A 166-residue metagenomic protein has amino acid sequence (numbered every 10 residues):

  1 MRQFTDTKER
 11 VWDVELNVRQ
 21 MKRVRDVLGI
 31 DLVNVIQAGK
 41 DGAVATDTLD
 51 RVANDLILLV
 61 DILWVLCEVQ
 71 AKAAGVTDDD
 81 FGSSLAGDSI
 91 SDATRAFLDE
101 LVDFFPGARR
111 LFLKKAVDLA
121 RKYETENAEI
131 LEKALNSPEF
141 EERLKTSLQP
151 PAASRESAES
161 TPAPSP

Functional and structural regions predicted by a protein language model:
M1-V11, D31-I57, V69-P166: Charged interaction scaffolds used for protein-protein
V14-L16: Short capping micro-motif at the N-terminus of alpha-helices
V18-Q37: Short, surface-exposed, low-complexity cationic segments
